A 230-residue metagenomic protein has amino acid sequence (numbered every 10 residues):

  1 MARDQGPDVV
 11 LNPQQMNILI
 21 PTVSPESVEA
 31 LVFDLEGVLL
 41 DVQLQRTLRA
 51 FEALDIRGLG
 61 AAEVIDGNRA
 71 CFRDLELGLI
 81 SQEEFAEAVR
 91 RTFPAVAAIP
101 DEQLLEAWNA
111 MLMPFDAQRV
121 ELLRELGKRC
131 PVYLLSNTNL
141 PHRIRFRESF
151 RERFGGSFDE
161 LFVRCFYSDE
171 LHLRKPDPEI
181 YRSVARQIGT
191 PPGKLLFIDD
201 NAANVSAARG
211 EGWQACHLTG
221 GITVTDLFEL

Functional and structural regions predicted by a protein language model:
A2-L31, L140, R145-L230: Asp-based, Mg2+/Mn2+-dependent phosphohydrolase catalytic module
N12, T22-A117, K128, N139: N-terminal helical cap/lid subdomain that shapes the substrate entry/recognition surface in HAD-like hydrolases
D34-L35, L135, I198: Short hydrophobic segments within beta-strands
Q43, T47, R119, R145-R147 (+1 more regions): Residues at alpha-helix caps and immediate loop-helix transition turns in enzyme cores, especially N- and C-cap
Q118-R129, L161: Catalytic-core regions built around general acid/base machinery
V120-R124, L134, Y181, V205: Short amphipathic alpha-helical segments and helix-helix/interface helices
P131-Y133, Q214: Proline-centered loop/turn at the N-terminus of a beta-strand
